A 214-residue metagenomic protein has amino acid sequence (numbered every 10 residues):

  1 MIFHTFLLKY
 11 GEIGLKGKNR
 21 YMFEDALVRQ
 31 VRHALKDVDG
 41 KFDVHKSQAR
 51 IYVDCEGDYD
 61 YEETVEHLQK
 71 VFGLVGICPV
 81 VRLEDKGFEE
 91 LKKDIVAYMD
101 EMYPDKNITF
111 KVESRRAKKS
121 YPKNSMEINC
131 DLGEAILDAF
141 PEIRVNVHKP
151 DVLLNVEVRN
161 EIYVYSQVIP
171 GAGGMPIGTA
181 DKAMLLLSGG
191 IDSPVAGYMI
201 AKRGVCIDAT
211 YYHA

Functional and structural regions predicted by a protein language model:
M1-M184, P194-A214: RNA-binding accessory domains that recognize and position tRNA/RNA substrates
G190: Conserved G/P- and acidic residue-centered "switch" motifs that form tight phosphate/ATP-binding loops in soluble
